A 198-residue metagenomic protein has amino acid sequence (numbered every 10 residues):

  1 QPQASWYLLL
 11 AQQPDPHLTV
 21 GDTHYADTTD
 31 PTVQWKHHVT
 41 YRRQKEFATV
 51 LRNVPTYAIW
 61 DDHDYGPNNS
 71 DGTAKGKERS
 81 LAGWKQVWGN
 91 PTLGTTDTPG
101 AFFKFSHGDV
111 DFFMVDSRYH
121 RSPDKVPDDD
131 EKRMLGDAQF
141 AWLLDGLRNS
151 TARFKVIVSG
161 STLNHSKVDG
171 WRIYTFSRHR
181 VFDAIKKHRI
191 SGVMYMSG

Functional and structural regions predicted by a protein language model:
Q1-G198: Metal-dependent phosphoester/phosphodiester hydrolase catalytic core
